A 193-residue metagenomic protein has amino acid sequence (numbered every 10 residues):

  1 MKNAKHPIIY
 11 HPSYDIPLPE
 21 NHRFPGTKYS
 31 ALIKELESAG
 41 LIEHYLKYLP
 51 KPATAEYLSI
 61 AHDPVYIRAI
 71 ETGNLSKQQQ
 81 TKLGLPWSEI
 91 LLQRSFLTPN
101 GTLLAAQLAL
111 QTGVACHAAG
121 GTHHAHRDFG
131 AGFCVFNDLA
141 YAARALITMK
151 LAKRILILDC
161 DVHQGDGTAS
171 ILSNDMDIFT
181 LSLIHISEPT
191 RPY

Functional and structural regions predicted by a protein language model:
M1-A152, D175-I178, S187: An acidic/histidine-cluster motif and surrounding catalytic segment that typifies divalent-metal-assisted enzyme active
S59, A169, R191: A short local structural element in Rossmann-fold oxidoreductases
I155: Short beta-strand element of Class I
Q164-D166: Active-site environment of divalent metal-dependent phosphoester hydrolases
T168-L183: A short alpha/beta connector and helix-capping loop motif
I184-Y193: Single conserved hydrophobic/aromatic residue that forms the stacking wall/gate of nucleotide- or nucleobase-binding
